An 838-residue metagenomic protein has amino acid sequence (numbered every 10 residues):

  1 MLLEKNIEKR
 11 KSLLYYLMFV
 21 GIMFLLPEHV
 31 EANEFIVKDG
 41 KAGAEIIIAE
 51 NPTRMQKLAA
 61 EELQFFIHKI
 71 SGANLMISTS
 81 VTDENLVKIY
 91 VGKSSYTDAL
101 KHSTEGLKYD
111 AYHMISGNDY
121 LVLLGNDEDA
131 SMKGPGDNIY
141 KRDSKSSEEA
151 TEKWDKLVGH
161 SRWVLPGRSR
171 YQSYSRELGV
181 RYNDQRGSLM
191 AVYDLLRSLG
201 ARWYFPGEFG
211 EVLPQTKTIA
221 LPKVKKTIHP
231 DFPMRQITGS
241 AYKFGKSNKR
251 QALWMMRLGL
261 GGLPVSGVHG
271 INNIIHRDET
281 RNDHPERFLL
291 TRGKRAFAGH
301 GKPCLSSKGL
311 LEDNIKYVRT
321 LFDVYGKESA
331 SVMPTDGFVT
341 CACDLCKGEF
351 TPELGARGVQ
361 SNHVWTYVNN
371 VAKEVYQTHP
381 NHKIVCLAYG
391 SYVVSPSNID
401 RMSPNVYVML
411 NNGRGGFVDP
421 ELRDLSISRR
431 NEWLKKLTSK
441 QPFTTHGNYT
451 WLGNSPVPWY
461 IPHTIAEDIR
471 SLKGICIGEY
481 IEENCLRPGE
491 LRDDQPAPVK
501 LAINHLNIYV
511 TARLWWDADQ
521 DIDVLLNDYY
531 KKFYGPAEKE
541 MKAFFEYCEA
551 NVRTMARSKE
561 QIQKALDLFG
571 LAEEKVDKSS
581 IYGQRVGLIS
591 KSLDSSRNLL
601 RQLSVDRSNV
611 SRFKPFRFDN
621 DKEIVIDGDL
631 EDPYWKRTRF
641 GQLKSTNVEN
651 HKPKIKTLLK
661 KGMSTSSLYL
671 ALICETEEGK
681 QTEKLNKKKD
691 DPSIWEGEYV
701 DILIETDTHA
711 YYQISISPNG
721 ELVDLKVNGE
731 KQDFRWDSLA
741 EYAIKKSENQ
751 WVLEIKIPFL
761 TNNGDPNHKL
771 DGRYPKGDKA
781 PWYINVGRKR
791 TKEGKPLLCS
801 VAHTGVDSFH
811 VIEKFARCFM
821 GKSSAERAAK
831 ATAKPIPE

Functional and structural regions predicted by a protein language model:
M1-S12: N-terminal secretory signal peptides that target proteins for export/translocation
K11-F19: Sec-dependent signal peptide recognition, specifically the positively charged N-region followed immediately by
F19-M23, V30-H113, N126, I219-K225 (+1 more regions): Acidic, contiguous N-terminal accessory segments
K38-K41, T82-D83, M114-G117, V324-Y325 (+6 more regions): Extracellular/periplasmic catalytic domains that process cell-envelope and extracellular macromolecules
L58-E61, F65, K69, M190-Y193 (+5 more regions): Solvent-exposed, polar/charged alpha-helical surfaces in well-ordered, non-transmembrane soluble domains, broadly
E105, Y109-V364, Y376, Y407 (+1 more regions): Feature activates predominantly on carbohydrate-active enzymes
A201, Q215, V224-I228, D323 (+3 more regions): Substrate-binding groove of N-acetylhexosamine-processing glycoside hydrolases
D606-E838: Structural preference for beta-rich elements and adjacent junctions enriched in aromatics
